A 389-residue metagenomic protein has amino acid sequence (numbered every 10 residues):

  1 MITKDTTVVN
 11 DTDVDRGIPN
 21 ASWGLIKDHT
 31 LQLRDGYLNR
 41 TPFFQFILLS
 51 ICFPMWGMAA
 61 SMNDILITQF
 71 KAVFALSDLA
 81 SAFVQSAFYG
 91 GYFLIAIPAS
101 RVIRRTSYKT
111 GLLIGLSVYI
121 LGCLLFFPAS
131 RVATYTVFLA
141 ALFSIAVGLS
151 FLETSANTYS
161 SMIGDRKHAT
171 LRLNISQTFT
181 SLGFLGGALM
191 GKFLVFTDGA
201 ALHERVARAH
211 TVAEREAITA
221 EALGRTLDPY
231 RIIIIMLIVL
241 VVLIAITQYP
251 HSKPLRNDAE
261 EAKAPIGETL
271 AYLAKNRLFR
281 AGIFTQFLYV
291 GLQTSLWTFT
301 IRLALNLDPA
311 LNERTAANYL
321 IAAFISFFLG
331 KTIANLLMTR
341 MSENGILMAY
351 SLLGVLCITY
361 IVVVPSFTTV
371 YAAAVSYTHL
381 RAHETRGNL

Functional and structural regions predicted by a protein language model:
I2-S50: Cytosolic juxtamembrane N-terminal segment immediately preceding the first transmembrane helix of multi-pass
I51-F70, L296-I301: Extracytoplasmic
N63-D64, R277-N318: Extracytoplasmic gate region of multi-pass secondary transporters
S86-S100, I321, I325-I333: Central cavity-lining transmembrane alpha-helices of secondary-active solute carriers, predominantly the Major
I97-S117: Conserved MFS/SLC helix-loop-helix module at the cytosolic interface between two early adjacent transmembrane helices
V118-R131, G354-P365: C-terminal ends and interior cores of transmembrane alpha-helices in multi-pass membrane transporters/permeases
N174-G191: Glycine-rich segments within core transmembrane alpha-helices of 12-TM secondary carriers
T378-T385: Conserved small/polar residues in nucleotide/adenosyl-binding loops
